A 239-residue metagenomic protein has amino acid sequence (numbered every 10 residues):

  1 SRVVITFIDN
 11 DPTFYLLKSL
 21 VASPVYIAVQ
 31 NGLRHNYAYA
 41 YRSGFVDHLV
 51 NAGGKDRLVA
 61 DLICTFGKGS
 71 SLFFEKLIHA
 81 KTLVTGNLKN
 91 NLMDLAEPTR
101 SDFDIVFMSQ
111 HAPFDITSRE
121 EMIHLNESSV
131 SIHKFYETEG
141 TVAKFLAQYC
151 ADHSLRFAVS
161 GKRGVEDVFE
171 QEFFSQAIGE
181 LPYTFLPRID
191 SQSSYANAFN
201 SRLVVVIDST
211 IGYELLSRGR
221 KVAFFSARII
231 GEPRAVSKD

Functional and structural regions predicted by a protein language model:
S1-M93, I211-G212: Active-site and donor-binding regions of nucleotide-sugar-utilizing enzymes
T6-N10, Q30-N31, T65-K68, M108-H111 (+3 more regions): Structural motif
Y15-L20, F73, L95-A96, F145 (+4 more regions): A short acidic, amphipathic alpha-helical/loop segment
N36-S43, L92-P98, I116-T117, S194-Y195 (+2 more regions): Short, charged, surface-exposed secondary-structure boundary motifs
L77-I78, T82-V84, S175-F185, L203 (+1 more regions): Catalytic binding pocket for nucleotide-activated donors in carbohydrate/polymer assembly enzymes
K89-Q176: Conserved catalytic-core segment of nucleotide-activated headgroup transferases in glycan assembly
D190-S201: Short acidic alpha-helix that forms the nucleotide-activated donor recognition element in Leloir-type transferases
